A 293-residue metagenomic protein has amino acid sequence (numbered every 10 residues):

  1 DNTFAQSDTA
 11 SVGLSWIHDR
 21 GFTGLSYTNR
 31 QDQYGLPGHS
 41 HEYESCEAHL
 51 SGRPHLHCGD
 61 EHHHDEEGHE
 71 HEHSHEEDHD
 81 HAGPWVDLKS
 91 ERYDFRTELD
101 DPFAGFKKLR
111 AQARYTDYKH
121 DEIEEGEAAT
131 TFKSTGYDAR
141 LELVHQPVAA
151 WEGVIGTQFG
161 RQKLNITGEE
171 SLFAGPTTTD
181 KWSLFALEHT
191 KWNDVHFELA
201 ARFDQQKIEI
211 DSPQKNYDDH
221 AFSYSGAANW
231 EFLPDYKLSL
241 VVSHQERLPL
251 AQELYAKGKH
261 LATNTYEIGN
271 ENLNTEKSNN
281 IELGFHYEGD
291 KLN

Functional and structural regions predicted by a protein language model:
D1, S15, S26-T28, E98 (+8 more regions): Transmembrane beta-strands of outer-membrane beta-barrel proteins
T3, S7, G21-K108, Y115-G136 (+3 more regions): Flexible loop and strand-edge segments within Gram-negative outer membrane beta-barrel domains
S7-T9, S90-D94, S134-E142, T179-F185 (+3 more regions): Transmembrane beta-barrel architecture of outer-membrane proteins
V12-W16, F95-L99, A139-H145, L184-T190 (+2 more regions): Residues on the lipid-exposed face of transmembrane beta-strands in outer-membrane beta-barrel proteins
H18-R20, N29-Q33, Y115-K119, F159-N165 (+5 more regions): Transmembrane beta-strands of outer-membrane beta-barrel pores
R20-G24, F103-L109, A149-G153, D194-F197 (+2 more regions): Repeated loop/turn-to-beta-strand initiation elements of outer-membrane beta-barrel proteins
S40-H41, Q205-E209, N216, W230 (+1 more regions): Surface-exposed extracellular loop regions of Gram-negative outer-membrane beta-barrel proteins, predominantly
R110-Y115, D121-I123, E152-R161, T167 (+1 more regions): Surface-exposed extracellular loop regions of Gram-negative outer-membrane beta-barrel proteins
